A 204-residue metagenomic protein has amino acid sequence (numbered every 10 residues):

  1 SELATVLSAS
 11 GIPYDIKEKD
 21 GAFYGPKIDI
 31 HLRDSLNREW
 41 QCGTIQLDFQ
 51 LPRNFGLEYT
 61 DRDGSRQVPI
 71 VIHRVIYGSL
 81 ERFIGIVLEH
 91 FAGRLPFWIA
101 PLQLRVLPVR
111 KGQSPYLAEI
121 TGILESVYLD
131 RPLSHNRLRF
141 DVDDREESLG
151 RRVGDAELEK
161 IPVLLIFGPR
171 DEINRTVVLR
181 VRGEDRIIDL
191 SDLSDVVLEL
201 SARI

Functional and structural regions predicted by a protein language model:
S1-I204: NTP/phosphate- and nucleic-acid-binding module
